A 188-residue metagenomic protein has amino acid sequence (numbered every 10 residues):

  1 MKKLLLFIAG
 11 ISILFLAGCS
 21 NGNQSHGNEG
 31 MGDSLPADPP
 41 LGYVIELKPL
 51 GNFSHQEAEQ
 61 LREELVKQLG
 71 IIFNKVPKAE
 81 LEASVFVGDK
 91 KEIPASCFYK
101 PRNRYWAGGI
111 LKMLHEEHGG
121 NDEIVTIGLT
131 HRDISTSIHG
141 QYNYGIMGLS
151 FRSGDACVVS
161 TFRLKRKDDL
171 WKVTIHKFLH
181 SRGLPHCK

Functional and structural regions predicted by a protein language model:
M1-L4: Positively charged n-region of N-terminal signal peptides that target proteins for export
L6-I11: Sec-dependent N-terminal signal peptides
L16-G18: C-terminal motif of bacterial Sec signal peptides marking the signal peptidase cleavage site
S20-G22: Bacterial signal peptide processing site
Q24-H26: Low-complexity, intrinsically disordered or signal/transmembrane-proximal segments
L41-Q56: Fold-level signature of zinc-dependent metallopeptidase catalytic domains
H55, E59, E63-T174, F178-P185: Metzincin-family zinc-dependent endopeptidase catalytic domain
